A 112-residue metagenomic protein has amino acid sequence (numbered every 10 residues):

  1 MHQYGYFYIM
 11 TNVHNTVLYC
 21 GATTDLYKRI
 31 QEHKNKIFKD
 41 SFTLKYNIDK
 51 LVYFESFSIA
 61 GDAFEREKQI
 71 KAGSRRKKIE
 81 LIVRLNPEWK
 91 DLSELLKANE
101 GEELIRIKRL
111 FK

Functional and structural regions predicted by a protein language model:
M1-F38, L44-F54, E65-K68, L85-P87 (+1 more regions): GIY-YIG nuclease catalytic motif and its immediate N-terminal context
L26, I59-G61, R75: Residues at or immediately preceding the N-termini of alpha-helices
K68-I82: Short arginine-rich
